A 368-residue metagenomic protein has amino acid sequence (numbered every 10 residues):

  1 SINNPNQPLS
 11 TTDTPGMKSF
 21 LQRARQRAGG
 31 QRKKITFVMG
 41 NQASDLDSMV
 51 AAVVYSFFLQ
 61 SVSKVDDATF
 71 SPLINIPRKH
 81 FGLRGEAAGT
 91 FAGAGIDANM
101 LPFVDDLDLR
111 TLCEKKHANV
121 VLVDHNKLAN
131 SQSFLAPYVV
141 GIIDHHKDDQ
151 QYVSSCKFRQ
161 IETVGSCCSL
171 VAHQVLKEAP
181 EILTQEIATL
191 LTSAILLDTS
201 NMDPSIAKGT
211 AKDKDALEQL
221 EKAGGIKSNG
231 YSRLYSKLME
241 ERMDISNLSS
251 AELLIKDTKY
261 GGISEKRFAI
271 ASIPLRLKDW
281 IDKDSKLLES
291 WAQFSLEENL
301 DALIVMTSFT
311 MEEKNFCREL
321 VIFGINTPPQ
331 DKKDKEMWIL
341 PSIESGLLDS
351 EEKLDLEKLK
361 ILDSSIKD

Functional and structural regions predicted by a protein language model:
S1-D368: Replace "Mg2+/Mn2+-dependent" with "divalent metal-dependent
